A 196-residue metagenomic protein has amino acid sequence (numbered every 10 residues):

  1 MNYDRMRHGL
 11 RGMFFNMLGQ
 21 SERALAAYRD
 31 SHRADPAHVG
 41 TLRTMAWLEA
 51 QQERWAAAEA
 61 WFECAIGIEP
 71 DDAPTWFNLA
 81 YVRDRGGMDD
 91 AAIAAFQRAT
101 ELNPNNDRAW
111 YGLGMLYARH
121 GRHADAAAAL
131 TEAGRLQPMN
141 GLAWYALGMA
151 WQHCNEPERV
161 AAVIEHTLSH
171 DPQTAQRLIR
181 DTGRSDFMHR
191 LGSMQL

Functional and structural regions predicted by a protein language model:
Y3-A34, G40, T44-Q51: Alpha-helical segment of the N-proximal tetratricopeptide repeat
D4-M6, V39-G40, A73-P74, D107-R108 (+2 more regions): Helix-start (N-cap) detector for alpha-helical repeat units in TPR-like alpha-solenoids, especially tetratricopeptide
L10, T44, N78, G112 (+2 more regions): Canonical tetratricopeptide repeat
M17-D30, Q51-C64, R85-R98, H120-E132 (+3 more regions): Structural signature of tandem alpha-helical TPR/SEL1-like repeats, specifically the intra-repeat loop/turn
A34, I68, L102, L136 (+1 more regions): Structural marker of alpha-solenoid helical repeat scaffolds
G148-N155, T174-Q195: TPR/TPR-like alpha-solenoid helical repeat scaffolds
